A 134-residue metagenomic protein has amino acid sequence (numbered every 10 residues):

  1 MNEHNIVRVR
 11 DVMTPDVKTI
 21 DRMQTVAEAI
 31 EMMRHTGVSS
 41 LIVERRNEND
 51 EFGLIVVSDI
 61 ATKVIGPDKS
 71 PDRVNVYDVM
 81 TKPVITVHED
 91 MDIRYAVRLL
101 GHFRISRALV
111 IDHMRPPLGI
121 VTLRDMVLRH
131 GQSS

Functional and structural regions predicted by a protein language model:
M1-P15, F52-I85, D92-I105, P117-S134: Tandem CBS (Bateman) regulatory domains
I20-V38, E44-R45, V87-I105, I111-D112 (+1 more regions): The conserved cystathionine-beta-synthase
R46-D50: Short, solvent-exposed loop/turn segments that connect beta-strands within catalytic domains and beta-strand-rich
